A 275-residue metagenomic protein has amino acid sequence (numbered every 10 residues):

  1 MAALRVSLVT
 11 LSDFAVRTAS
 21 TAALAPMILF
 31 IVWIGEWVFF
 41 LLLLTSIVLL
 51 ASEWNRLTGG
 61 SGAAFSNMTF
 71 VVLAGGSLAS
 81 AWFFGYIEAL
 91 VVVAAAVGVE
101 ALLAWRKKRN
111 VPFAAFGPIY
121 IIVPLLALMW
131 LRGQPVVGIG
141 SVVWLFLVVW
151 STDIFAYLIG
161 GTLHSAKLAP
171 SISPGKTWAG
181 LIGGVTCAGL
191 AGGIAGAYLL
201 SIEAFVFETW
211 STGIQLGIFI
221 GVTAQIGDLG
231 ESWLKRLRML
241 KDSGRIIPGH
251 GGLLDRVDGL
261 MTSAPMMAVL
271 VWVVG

Functional and structural regions predicted by a protein language model:
M1-I218: Membrane-embedded alpha-helical bundles of polytopic integral membrane proteins
S20, R56, A156, E231-L234 (+1 more regions): Hydrophobic side chains within alpha-helical segments
S151-G161, A224-R236: Short helical (or helix-break) motifs at transmembrane helix termini and adjacent helical loops in multi-pass membrane
G161-T162, L234-R238, M261, M266: Re-entrant/interfacial helical elements at transmembrane boundaries that shape and gate the permeation pathway
I218-I226, L253-M261: Hydrophobic transmembrane alpha-helical segments of multi-pass transport and channel proteins
R236-G259: Interfacial loop-to-transmembrane junctions
A268-G275: Juxtamembrane boundary at the C-terminal end of a transmembrane helix
